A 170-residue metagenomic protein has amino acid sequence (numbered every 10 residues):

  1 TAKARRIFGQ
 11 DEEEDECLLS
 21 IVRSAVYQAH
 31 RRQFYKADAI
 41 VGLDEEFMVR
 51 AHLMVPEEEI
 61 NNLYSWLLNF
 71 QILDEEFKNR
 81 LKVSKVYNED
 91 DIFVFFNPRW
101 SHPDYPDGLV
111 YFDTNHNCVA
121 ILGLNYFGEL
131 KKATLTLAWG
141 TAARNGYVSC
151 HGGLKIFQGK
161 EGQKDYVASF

Functional and structural regions predicted by a protein language model:
T1-Q163: A noncatalytic interaction/capping subdomain that flanks phosphate/NTP-handling catalytic cores
V167-S169: Hydrophobic anchor at the beta1->P-loop junction of P-loop NTPases
